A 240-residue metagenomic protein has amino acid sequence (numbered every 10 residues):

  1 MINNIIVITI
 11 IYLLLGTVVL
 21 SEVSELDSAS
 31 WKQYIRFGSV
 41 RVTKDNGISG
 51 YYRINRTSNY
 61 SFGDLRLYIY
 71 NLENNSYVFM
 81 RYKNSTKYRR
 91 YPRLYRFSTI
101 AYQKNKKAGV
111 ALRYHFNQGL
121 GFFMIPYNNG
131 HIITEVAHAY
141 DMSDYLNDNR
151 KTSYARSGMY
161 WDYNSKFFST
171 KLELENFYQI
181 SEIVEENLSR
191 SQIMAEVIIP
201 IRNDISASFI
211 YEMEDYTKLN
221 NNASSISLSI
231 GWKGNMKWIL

Functional and structural regions predicted by a protein language model:
L20-E73, Y88, M236-L240: Outer-membrane beta-barrel initiation region
A29-W31, K44-G50, S76-M80, V110-F116 (+4 more regions): Residues that define the transmembrane beta-barrel architecture of outer-membrane proteins
I35-R41, L65-I69, N84, S98-Y102 (+6 more regions): Transmembrane beta-barrel strands of outer-membrane/channel proteins
V40-V42, Y68-N74, R89, A101-G109 (+5 more regions): Sequence/structural signature of outer-membrane beta-barrel proteins
G50-I54, Y82-N84, Q118, S157-W161 (+3 more regions): Membrane-embedded beta-strands of outer-membrane beta-barrel proteins, especially the hydrophobic/small aromatic
S58-L65, R89-F97, N128-I132, N164-L172 (+2 more regions): Repeated loop/turn-to-beta-strand initiation elements of outer-membrane beta-barrel proteins
N129-S206, E212: Outer-membrane beta-barrel transmembrane domain signature
S224-L240: Outer-membrane beta-barrel "beta-signal"
